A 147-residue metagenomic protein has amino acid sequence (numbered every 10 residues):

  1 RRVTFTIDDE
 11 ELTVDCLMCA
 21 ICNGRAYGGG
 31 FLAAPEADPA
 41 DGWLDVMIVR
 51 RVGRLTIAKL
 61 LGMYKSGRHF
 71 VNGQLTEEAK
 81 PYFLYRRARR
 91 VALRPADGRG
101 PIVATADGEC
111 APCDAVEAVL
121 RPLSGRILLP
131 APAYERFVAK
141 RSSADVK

Functional and structural regions predicted by a protein language model:
R1-K147: Long C-terminal subdomains/extensions of small-metabolite kinases
